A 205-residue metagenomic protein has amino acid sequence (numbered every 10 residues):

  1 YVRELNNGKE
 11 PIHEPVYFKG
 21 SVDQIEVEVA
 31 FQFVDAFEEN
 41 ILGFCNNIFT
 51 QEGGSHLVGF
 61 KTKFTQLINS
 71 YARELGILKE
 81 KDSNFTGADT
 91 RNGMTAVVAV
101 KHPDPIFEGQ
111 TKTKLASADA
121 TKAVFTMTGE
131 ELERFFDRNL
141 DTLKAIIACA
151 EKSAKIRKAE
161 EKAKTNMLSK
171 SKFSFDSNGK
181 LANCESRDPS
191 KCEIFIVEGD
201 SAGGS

Functional and structural regions predicted by a protein language model:
Y1-S205: GHKL-family ATPase ATP-binding module
